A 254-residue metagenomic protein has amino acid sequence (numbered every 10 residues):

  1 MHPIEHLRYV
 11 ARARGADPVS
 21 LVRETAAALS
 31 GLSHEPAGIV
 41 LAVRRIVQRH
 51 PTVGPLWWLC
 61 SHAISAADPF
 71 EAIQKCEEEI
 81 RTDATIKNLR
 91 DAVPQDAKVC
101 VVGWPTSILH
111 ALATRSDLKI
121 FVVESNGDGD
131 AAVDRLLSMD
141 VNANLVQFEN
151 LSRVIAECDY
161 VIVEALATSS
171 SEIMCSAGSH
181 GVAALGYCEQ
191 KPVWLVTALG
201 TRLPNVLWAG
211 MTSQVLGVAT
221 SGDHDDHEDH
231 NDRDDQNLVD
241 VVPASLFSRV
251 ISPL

Functional and structural regions predicted by a protein language model:
M1-Q74: Long amphipathic alpha-helical segments
I4-A11, E71, D117, V161-S169: Glycine/charged-rich beta-loop-alpha catalytic/anionic-binding loops adjacent to active sites
A16-E24, H34-L41, P51-W58, I80 (+5 more regions): Conserved active-site and cofactor/substrate-binding residues in soluble primary-metabolism enzymes
E77-Q95, W104-H110: A short, well-structured juxtamembrane/interface segment
D96-A97, L118: Nucleotide donor/acceptor-binding cores
P105-S116, G181-A184: Histidine-anchored nucleotide/phosphate-binding helix
V123-L254: Conserved phosphate- and dinucleotide-binding cores of soluble alpha/beta proteins, encompassing both enzyme active
